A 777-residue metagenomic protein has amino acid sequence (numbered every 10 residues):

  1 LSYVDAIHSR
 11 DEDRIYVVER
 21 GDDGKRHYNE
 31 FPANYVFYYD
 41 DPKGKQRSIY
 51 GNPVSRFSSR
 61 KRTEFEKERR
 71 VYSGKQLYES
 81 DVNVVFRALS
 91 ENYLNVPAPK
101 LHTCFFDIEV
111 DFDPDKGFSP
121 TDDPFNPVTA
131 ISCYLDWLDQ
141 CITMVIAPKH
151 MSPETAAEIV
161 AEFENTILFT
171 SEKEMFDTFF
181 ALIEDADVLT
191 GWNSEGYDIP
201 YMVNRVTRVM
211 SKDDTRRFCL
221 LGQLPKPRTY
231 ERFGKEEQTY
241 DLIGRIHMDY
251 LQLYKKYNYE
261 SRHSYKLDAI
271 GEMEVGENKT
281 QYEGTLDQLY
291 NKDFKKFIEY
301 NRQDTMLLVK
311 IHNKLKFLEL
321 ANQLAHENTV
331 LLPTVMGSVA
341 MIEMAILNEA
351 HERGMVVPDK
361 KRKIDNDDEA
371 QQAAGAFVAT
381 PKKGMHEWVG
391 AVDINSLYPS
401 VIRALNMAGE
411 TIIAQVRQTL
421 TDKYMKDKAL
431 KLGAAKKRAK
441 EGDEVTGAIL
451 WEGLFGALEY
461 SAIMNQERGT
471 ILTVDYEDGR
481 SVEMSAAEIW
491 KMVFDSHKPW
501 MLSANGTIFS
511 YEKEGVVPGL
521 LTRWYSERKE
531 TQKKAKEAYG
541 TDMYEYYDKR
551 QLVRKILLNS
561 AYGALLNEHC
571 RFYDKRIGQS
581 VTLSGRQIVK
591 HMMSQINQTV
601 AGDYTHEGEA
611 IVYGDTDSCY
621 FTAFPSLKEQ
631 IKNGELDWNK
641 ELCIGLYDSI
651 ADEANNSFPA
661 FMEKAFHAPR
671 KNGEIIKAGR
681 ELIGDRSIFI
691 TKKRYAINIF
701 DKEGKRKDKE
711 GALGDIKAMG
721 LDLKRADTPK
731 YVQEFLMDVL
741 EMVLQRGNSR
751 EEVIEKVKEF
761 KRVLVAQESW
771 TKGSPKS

Functional and structural regions predicted by a protein language model:
L1-D185, C219, R302-Q303, L307-T329 (+6 more regions): DnaQ-like (DEDDh/DEDDy) 3′-5′ exonuclease domain used for proofreading and 3′-end trimming on nucleic acids
C141-V145, H150-T166, T170, L189 (+3 more regions): Active-site-proximal helix-loop-helix substrate-binding element of RNase H-like nuclease domains
I159-T166, I183-V188, Y290-K296, E327 (+6 more regions): Glycine- and acidic
F179-M202: Proline-aspartate-enriched helix->loop->beta-strand connector
D198-R208, N395-G409: Short active-site loop/helix that positions an aromatic residue
K279, V589-T616, K628: Active-site palm subdomain of RNA-directed nucleic acid polymerases
D287-N406, A414-V416, T421-A434, M543-Q595 (+4 more regions): Common nucleic-acid-contacting/processivity interface regions adjacent to the catalytic cores of nucleic-acid enzymes
Y620-S777: C-terminal polymerase-core module
